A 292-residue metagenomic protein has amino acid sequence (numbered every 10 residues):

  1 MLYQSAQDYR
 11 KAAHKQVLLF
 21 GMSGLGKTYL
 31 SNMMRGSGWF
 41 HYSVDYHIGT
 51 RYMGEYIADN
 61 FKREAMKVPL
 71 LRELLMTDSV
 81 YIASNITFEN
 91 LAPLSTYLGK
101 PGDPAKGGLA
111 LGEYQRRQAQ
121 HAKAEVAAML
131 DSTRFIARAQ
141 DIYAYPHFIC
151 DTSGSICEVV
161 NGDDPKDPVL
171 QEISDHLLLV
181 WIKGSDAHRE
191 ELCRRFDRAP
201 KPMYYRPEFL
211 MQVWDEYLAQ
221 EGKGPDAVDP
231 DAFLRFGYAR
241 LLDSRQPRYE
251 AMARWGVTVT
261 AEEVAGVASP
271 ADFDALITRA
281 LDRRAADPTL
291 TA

Functional and structural regions predicted by a protein language model:
L19: Hydrophobic anchor at the beta1->P-loop junction of P-loop NTPases
S23: The conserved Walker
G26: Conserved glycine(s) of the Walker
L30, M34: Hydrophobic positions on the alpha1 helix immediately C-terminal to the Walker A/P-loop
W39-M53: Short beta-strand-centered segment that lines the nucleotide-binding/catalytic pocket of NTP-utilizing
M53-G54, A58-D163: ATP-dependent small-molecule kinase phosphotransfer cores that center on conserved nucleotide phosphate-binding segments
D151, V169-A219: Conserved phosphate-donor/acceptor-positioning beta-strand/loop module used by diverse small-molecule
G222-A292: NTP-dependent small-molecule kinase module
